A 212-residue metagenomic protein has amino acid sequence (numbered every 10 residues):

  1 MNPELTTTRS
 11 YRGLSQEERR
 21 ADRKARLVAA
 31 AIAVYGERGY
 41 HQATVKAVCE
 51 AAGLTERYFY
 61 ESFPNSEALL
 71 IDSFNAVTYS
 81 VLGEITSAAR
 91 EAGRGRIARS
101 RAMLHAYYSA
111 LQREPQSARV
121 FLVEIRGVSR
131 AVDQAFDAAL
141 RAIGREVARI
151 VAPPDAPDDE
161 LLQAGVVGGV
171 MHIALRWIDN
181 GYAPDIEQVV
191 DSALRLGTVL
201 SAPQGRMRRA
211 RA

Functional and structural regions predicted by a protein language model:
M1-S10, S109, R113, R145-R149 (+2 more regions): C-terminal peripheral helix-coil segments that are non-catalytic and often amphipathic
E18-D22, A43, S62-F63, E67-S80 (+4 more regions): Alpha-helical DNA-contacting segments of helix-turn-helix folds
R23, L27-Y35, V81, Y107: Short hydrophobic clusters on alpha-helical segments that form packing/core surfaces in small helical domains
R26, V34-A68: Helix-turn-helix
D72, T86-Q116: Hydrophobic alpha-helical connector segments
Y79, S129-P153, P157-M171, E187-D191 (+1 more regions): Amphipathic alpha-helical packing segments from all-alpha helical-bundle domains
I85-A92, F121-I125, W177-G181: Secondary-structure edge/capping motif, primarily at the C-terminal ends of alpha-helices and the immediately following
R113-G127: Extracellular/lumenal glycan-associated surfaces
